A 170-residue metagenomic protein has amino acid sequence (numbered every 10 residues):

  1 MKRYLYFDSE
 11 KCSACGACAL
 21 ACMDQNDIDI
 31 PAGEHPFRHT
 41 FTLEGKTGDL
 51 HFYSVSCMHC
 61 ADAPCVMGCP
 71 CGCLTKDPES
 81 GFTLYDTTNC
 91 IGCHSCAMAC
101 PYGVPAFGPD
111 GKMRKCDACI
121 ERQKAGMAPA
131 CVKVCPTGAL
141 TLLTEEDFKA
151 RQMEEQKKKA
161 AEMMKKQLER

Functional and structural regions predicted by a protein language model:
M1-D8: Generic N-terminal amphipathic, Lys/Arg-enriched alpha-helix
K2, P31-H59, V66-M67, T87-R170: Flanking helices and flexible, charged tails adjoining ferredoxin-like Fe-S electron-transfer domains in multi-subunit
D8-S9, C71, T87: Aromatic-flanked redox-active Cys/Sec active sites in thiol-based oxidoreductases, especially the WC-centered
L20-P31: Core segments of cupin and vicinal oxygen chelate
M23, P70, P136: Short glycine-/small-residue-rich Rossmann-like dinucleotide-binding loops
C60-F82: Ordered, amphipathic secondary-structure segments that act as subunit-interaction surfaces in large macromolecular
